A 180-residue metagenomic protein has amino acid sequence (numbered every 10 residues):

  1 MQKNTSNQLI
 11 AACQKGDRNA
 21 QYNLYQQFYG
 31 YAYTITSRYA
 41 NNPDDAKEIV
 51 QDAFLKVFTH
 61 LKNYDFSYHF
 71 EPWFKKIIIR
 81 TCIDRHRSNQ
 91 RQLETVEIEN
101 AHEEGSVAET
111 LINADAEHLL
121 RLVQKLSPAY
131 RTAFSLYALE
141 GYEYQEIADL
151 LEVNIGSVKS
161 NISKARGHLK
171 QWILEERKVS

Functional and structural regions predicted by a protein language model:
K3-S6, D84, R91-E117: Internal acidic/polar
Q8-C13, H118-S127: Short amphipathic alpha-helical boundary/capping segments
I10-T34: A short, charge-rich alpha-helical start-of-domain segment used by transcription regulators
Q14-K15, R38-N41, D52-H69, N89: Sigma70-family region 2
Y25-P43, H60, V123, W172-E175: Amphipathic, Lys/Arg- and hydrophobic-enriched alpha-helical face
T34, E48-L55, Y68-R80: Structural recognition of an alpha-helix C-terminal capping motif at a helix-to-coil junction
K62-F66, K76-V96, K164: Arg/Lys-rich amphipathic alpha helix in sigma70-family domain 2
P72, I79, I83, Y130 (+2 more regions): DNA-recognition helix of helix-turn-helix
